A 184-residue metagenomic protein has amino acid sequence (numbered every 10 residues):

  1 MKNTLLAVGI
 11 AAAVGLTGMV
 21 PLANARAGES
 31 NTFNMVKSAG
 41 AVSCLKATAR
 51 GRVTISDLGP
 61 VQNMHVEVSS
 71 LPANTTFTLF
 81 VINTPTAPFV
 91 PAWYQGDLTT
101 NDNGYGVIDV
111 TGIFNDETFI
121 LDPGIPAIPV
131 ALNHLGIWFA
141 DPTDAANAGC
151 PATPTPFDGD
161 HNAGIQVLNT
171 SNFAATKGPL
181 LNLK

Functional and structural regions predicted by a protein language model:
M1-G9: Bacterial N-terminal signal peptides that target proteins for export
M1-K2, A23-A25: Generic cytosolic/nucleocytoplasmic N-terminal low-complexity/intrinsically disordered segments
V14-N24: C-terminal segment of classical bacterial N-terminal signal peptides
N24-K184: N-terminal leader/targeting pre-sequences
